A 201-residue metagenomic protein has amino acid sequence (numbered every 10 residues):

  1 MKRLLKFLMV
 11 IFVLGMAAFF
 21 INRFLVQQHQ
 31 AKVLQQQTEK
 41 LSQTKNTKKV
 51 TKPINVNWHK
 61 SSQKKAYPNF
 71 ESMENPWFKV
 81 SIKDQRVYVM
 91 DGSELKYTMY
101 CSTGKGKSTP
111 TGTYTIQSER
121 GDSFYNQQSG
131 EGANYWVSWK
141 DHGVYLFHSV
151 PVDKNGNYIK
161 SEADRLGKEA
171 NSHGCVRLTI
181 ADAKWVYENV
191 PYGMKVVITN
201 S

Functional and structural regions predicted by a protein language model:
M1-A66: N-terminal secretory targeting signals
K2-L14, I21, Q128-S201: Exported/periplasmic cell-wall-interacting domains
K52-Y158: Gly/Pro-biased beta-strand-loop elements
